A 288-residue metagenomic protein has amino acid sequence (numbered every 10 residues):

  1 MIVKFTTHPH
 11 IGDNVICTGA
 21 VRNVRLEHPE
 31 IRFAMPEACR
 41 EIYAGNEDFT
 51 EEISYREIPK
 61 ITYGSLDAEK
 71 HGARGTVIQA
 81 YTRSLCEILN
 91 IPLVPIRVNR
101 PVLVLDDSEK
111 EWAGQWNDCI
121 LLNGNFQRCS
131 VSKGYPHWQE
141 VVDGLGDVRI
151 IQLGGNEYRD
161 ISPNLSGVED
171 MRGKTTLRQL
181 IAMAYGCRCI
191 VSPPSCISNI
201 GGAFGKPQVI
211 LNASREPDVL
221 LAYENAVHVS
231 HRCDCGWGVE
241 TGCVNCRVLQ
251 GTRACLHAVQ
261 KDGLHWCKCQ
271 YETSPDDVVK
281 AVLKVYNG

Functional and structural regions predicted by a protein language model:
M1-G288: Catalytic machinery of carbohydrate-active enzymes, primarily nucleotide-sugar-dependent glycosyltransferases
